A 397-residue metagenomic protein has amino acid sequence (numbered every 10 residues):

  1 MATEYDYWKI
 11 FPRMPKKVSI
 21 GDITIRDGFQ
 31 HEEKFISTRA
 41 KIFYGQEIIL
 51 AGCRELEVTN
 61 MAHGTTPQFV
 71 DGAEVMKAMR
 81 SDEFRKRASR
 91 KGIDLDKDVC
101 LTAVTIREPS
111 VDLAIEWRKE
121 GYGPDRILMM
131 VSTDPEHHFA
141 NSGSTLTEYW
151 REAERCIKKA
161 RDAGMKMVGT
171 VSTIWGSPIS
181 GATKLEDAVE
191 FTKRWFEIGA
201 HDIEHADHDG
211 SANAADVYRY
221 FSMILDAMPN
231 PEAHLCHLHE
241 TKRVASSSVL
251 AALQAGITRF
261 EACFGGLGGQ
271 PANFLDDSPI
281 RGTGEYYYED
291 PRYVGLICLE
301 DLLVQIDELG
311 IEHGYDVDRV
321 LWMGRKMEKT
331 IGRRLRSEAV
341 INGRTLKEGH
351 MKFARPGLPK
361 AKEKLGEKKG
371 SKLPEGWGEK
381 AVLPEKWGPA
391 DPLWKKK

Functional and structural regions predicted by a protein language model:
A2-K397: Catalytic cores and adjacent flexible loops of soluble metabolic enzymes that perform enolate/carbanion chemistry on
